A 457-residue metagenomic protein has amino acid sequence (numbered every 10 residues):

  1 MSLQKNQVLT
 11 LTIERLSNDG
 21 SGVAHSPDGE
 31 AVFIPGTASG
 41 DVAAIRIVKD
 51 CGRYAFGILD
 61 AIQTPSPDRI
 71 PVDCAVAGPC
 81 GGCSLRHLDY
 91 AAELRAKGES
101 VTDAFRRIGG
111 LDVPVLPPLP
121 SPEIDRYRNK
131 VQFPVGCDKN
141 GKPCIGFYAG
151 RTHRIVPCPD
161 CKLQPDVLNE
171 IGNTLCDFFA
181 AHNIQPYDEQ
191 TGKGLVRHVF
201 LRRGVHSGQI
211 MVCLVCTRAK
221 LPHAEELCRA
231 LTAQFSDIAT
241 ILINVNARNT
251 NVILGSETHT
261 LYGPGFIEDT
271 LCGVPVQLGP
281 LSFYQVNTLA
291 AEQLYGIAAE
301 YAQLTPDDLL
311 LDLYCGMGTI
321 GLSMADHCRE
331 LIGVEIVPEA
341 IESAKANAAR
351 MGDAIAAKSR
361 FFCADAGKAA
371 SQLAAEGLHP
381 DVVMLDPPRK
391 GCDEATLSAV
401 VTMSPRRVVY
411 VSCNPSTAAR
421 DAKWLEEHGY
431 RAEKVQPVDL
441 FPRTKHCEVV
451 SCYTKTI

Functional and structural regions predicted by a protein language model:
M1-V72, V76, F361, K368: Terminal RNA-binding accessory module
L3-T10, N18, A219-I457: Rossmann-like S-adenosyl-L-methionine
G22-P27, G146-A149, C213-V215, A344: Short, acidic/hydrophobic/Gly-rich beta-strand patch recurrent on exposed beta strands that often constitutes part
G40, Q164, N287: Short, conserved phosphate/pyrophosphate- and ester-handling motifs at nucleotide-, phospho-/glycolipid
R46-D50, P134-D138, R202-H206, T454-T456: Short beta-strand micro-motifs enriched in acidic
D60-V72, G78-P186, H206, L221: Extended interfacial segments that mediate partner engagement and assembly in macromolecular machines
L116-I124, E189-Q190, H198, R202 (+1 more regions): Short, solvent-exposed loop/turn elements at beta->coil junctions and helix N-caps that rim active or binding pockets
F200-G204, I210-K220: Carbohydrate-binding surface patches
